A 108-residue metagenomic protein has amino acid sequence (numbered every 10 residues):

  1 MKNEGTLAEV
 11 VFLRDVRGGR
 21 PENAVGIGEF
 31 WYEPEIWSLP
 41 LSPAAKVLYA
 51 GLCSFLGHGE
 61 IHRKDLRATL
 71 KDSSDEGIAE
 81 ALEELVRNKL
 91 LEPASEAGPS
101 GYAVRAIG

Functional and structural regions predicted by a protein language model:
M1-D65: Short recognition helix of helix-turn-helix/winged-helix DNA-binding domains
L52-G108: Winged helix-turn-helix DNA-binding recognition segment
